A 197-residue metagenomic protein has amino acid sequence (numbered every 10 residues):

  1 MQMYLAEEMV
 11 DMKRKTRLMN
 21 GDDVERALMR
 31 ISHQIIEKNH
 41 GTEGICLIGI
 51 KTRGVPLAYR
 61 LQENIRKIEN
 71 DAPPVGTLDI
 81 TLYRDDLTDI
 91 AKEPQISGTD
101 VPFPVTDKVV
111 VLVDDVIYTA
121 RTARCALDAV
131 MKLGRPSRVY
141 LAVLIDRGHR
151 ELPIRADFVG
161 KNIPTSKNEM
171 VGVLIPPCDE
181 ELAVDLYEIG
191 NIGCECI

Functional and structural regions predicted by a protein language model:
M1-I197: PRPP-associated nucleotide enzymes
